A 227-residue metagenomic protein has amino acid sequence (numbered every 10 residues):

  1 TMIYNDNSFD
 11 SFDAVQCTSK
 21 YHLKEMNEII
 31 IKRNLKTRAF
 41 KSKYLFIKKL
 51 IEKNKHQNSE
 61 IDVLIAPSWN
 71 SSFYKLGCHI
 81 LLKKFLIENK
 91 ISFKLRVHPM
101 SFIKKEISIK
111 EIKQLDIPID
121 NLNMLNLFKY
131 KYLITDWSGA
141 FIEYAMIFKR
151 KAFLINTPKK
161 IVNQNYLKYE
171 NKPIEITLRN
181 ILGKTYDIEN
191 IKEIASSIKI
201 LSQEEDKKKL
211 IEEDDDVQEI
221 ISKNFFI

Functional and structural regions predicted by a protein language model:
T1-L50: Active-site and donor-binding regions of nucleotide-sugar-utilizing enzymes
M2-D6, E25-N27, K49-K53, L127-Y130 (+1 more regions): Short, charged, surface-exposed secondary-structure boundary motifs
F9, R33-T37, K110-I112, Y132 (+1 more regions): Catalytic binding pocket for nucleotide-activated donors in carbohydrate/polymer assembly enzymes
T18, S42, R96, I155-T157: Generic beta-sheet signal
L35-S108, Y186-I191, Q203: Conserved catalytic-core segment of nucleotide-activated headgroup transferases in glycan assembly
P99-I142, I147: Donor nucleotide-activated moiety binding/catalytic core segment of transferases that use nucleotide-activated donors
K199-I200, D214-I227: C-terminal alpha-helical cap of glycosyltransferases
